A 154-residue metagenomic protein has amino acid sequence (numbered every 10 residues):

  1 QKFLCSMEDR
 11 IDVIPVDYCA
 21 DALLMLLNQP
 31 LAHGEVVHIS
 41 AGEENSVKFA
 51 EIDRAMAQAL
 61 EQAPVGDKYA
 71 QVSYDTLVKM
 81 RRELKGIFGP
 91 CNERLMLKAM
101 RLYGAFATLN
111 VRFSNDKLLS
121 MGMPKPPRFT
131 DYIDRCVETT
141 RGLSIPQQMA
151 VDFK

Functional and structural regions predicted by a protein language model:
Q1-S6, D75-P124: A hydrophobic C-terminal alpha-helical subdomain
L4-D9, V37-V47, I52, M56-A57 (+1 more regions): Glycine-rich Rossmann NAD(P)(H)-binding loop
S6-L27: Substrate-positioning beta->alpha
V13, S46, R112: Short aromatic/basic micro-patch
P15-Y18, S40-N45, K117: Short, flexible loop/turn elements at secondary-structure junctions
L26-V37: Glycine/proline-rich active-site loop of Rossmann-fold NAD(P)-dependent oxidoreductases
A55, G66, A70-V72, R101-K154: Amphipathic terminal alpha-helices
